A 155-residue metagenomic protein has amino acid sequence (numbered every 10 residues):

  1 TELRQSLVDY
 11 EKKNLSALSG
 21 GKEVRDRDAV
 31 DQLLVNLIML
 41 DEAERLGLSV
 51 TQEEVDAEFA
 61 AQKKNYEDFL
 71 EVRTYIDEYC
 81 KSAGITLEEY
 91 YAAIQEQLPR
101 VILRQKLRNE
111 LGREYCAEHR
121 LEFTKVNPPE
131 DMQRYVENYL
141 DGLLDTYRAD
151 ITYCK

Functional and structural regions predicted by a protein language model:
T1-I94: N-terminal targeting/tethering segments
Q95-K155: A C-terminal, polar beta->alpha supersecondary segment
